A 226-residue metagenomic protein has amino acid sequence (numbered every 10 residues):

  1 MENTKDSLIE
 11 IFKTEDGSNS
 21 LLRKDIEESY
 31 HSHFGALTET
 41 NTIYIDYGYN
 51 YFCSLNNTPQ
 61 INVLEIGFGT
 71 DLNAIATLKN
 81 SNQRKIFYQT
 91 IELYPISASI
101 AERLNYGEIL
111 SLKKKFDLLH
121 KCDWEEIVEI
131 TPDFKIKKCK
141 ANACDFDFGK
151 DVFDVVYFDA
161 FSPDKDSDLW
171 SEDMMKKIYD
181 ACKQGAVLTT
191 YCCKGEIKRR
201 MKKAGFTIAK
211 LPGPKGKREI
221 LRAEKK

Functional and structural regions predicted by a protein language model:
M1-I61, A76-Y106: Rossmann-like AdoMet
S20, I127-V128, R222: Residue-level detector of beta-strand face positions
F34, I66, T70, T190: Aromatic-acidic/polar surface patches that form glycan- and anion
C53-D151, Y157, D168-M175, A204 (+1 more regions): The AdoMet/dcAdoMet-binding core of the Class I SAM-like
D159-F161: Cell-envelope and extracellular/periplasmic
D166-K226: C-terminal substrate-binding/active-site "lid" region of AdoMet-derived donor-dependent transferases
